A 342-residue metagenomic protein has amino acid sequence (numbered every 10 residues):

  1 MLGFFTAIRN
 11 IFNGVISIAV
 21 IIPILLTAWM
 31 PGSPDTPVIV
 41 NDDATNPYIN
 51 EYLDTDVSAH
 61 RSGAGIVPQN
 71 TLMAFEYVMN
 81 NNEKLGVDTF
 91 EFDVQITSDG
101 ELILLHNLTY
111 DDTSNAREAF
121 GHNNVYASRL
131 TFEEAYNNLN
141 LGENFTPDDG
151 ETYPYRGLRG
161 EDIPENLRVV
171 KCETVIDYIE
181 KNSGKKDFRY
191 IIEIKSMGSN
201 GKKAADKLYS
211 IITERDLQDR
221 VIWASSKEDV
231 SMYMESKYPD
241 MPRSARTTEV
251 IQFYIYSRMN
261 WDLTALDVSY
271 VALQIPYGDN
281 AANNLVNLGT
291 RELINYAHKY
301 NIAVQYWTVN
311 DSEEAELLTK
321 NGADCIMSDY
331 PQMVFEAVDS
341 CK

Functional and structural regions predicted by a protein language model:
L2-K342: Phosphate-group recognition and catalysis centered on beta-loop-alpha active-site segments
